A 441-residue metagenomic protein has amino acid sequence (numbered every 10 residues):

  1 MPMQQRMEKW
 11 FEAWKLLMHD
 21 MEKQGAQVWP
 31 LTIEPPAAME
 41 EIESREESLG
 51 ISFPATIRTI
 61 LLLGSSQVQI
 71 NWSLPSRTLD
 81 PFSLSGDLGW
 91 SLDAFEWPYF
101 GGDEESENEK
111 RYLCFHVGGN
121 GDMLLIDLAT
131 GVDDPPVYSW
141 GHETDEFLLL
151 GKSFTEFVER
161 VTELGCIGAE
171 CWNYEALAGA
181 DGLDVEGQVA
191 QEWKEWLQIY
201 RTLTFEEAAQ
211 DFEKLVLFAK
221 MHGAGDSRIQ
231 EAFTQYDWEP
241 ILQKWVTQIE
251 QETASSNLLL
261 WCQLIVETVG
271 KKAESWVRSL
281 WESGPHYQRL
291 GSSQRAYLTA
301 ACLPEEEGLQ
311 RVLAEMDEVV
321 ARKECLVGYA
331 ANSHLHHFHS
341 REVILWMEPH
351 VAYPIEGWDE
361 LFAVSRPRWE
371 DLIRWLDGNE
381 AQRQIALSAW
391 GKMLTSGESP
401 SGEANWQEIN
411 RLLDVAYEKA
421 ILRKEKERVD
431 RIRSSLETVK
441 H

Functional and structural regions predicted by a protein language model:
M1-D122, Y174-E175, Q191-T202, E206-K214 (+4 more regions): A surface-exposed partner-binding patch
G118, D127-F205: Long, contiguous interaction/recruitment modules in multidomain scaffold/adaptor proteins
L164-G168, H336, S365: Short loop/turn hinge sites at secondary-structure boundaries
